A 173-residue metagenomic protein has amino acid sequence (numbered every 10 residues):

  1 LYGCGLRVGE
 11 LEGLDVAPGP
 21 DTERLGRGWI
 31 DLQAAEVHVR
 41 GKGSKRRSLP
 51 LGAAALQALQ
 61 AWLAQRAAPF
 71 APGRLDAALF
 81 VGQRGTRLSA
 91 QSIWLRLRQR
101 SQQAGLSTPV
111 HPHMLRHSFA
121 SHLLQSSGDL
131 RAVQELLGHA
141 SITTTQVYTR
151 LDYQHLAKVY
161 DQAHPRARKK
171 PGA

Functional and structural regions predicted by a protein language model:
L1-G13, E36-V37, S121-H122, H164: Short pre-functional
G3, Q99, R116-A140, V147: C-terminal catalytic core of tyrosine-transesterase DNA break-rejoin enzymes
R7, A17, S107, A140-T143: Short coil/turn motifs that cap or connect alpha-helices
G9, G13-A58, L75: Conserved tyrosine-mediated DNA breakage-rejoining catalytic core shared by Y-recombinases
V16, G52, L56, I93 (+3 more regions): ATP/adenylate-binding site constellation spanning eukaryotic-like Ser/Thr protein kinases, ABC-transporter
G41-A61, D76-L97, A173: C-terminal catalytic core of Y-nucleophile DNA break-rejoin enzymes
T144-H164: Catalytic-site neighborhood detector that most strongly recognizes the C-terminal catalytic loop/helix of tyrosine
H164-A173: C-terminal secondary-structure termini that scaffold catalytic or DNA-interacting sites
